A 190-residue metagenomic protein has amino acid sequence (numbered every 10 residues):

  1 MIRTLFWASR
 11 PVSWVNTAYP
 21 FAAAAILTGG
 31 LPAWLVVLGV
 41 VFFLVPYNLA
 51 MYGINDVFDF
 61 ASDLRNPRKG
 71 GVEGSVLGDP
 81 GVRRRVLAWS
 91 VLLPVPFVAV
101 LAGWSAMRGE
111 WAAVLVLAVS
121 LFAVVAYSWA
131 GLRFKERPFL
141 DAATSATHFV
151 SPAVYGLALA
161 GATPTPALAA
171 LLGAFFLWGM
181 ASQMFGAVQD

Functional and structural regions predicted by a protein language model:
M1-Q189: Multi-pass alpha-helical membrane architecture of UbiA-family and related isoprenoid/lipid prenyltransferases
